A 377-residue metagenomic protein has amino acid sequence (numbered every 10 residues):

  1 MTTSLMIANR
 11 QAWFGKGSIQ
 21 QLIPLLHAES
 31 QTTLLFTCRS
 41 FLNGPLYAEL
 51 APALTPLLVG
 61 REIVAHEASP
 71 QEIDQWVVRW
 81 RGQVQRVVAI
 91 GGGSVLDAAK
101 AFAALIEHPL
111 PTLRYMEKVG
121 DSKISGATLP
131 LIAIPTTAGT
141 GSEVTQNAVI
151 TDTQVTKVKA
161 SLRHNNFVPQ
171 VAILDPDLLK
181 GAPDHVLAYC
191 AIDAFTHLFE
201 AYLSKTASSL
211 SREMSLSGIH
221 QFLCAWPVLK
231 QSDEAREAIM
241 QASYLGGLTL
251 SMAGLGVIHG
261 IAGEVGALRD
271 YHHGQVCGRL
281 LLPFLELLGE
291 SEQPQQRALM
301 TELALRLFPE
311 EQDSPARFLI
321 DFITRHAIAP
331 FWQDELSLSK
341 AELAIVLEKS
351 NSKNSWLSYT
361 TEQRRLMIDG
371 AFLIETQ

Functional and structural regions predicted by a protein language model:
M1-R86, P330: ATP/NTP phosphate-donor binding region
G15, L35, G93, P135 (+8 more regions): Buried hydrophobic positions in well-ordered alpha/beta secondary-structure cores of metabolic enzymes
I19-L22, N43-L46, S94-A99, G141-V144 (+1 more regions): Short glycine/serine/threonine-rich phosphate/pyrophosphate-binding segments that cradle anionic phosphate groups
Q71-L174: Glycine/threonine-rich beta-strand-loop-alpha-helix active-site module that forms ligand/phosphate-binding
N147-A253: Carboxylate- and glycine-rich phosphate/diphosphate-binding segment that chelates Mg2+/Mn2+
N166, E302-Q377: C-terminal charged capping/lid subdomain of soluble metabolic enzymes
K205-M214, L229-A238, A253-I258, P294 (+3 more regions): Flexible, glycine/charged-enriched surface loops at secondary-structure junctions
A253-Q312: C-terminal catalytic subdomain
